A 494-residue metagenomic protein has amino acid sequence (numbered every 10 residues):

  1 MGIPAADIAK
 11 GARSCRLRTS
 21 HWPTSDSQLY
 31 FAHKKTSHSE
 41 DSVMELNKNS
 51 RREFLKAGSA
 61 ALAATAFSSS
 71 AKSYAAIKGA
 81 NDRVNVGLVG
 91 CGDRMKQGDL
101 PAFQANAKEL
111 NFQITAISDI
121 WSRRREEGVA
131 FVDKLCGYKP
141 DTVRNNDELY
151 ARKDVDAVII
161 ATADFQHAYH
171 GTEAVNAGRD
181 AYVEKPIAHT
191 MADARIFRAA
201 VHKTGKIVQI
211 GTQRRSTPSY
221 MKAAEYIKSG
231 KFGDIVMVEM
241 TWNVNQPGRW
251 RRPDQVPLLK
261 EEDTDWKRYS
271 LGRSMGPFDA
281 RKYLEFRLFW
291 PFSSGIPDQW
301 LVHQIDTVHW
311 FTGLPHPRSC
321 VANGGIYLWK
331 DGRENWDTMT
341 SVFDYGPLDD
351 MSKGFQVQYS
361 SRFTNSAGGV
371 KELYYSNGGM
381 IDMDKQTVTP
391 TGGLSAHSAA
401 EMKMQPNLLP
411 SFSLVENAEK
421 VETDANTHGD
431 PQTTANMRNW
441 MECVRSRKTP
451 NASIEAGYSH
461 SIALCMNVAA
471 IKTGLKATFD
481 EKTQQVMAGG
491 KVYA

Functional and structural regions predicted by a protein language model:
A5-A12, D26, A32, D41-V43: Acidic, Ala/Val/Gly-enriched low-complexity intrinsically disordered segments
R16, D180, A188-L271: A contiguous active-site-proximal alpha/beta segment in oxidoreductase catalytic domains
Y30-D180, A192-I207: N-terminal glycine-/serine-/threonine-rich beta1-alpha1-beta2 phosphate-ribose binding loop of Rossmann-like
M44, M221-K222, D234, E239-E455 (+1 more regions): Contiguous beta-strand/loop segments that form the cofactor/metal-binding neighborhood of enzyme cores
K185: Short basic (Lys/Arg) and small-residue
